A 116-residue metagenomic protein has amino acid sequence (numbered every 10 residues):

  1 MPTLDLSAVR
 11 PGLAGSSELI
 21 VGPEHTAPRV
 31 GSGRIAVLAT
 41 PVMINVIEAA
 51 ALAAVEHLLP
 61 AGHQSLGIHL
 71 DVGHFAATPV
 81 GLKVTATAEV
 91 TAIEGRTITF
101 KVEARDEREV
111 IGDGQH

Functional and structural regions predicted by a protein language model:
P2-A39, A54: Catalytic strand-loop segment that frames the active site of acyl-thioester-processing enzymes
A8-R10, N45, G62: Short, conserved, surface-exposed binding loops centered on an aromatic residue
G12-L13, P79-V80, E89-H116: HotDog/MaoC-like acyl-thioester-processing domains
S17, I68-L70, A86, F100 (+1 more regions): Hydrophobic residues positioned within well-ordered beta-strands of beta-sheet architectures
I20-G22, G73-F75, T91, R105: Solvent-exposed residues in well-ordered beta-strands and their adjoining turns, especially edge/terminal strands
T40-I44: Short, charged, low-complexity patches
N45-A49, A53: Short, residue-level hotspots on alpha-helical faces of the histone-fold and other alpha-helical interaction modules
L52-T85: Hydrophobic beta-strand-centered segment that forms part of the acyl-chain substrate-binding groove
